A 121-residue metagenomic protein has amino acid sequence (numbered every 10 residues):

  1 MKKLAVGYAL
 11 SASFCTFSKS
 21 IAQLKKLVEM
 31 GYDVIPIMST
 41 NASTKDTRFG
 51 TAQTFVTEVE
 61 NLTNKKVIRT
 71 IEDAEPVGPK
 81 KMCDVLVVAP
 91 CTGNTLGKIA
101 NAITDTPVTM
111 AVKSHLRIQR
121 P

Functional and structural regions predicted by a protein language model:
M1-P121: A cross-family phosphate/adenosyl-ligand binding-site feature
